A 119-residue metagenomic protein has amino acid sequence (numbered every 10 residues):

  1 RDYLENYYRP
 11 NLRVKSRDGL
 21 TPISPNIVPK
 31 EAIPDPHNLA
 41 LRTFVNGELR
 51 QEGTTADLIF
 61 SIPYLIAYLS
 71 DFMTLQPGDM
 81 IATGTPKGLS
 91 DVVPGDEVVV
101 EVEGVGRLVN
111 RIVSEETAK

Functional and structural regions predicted by a protein language model:
R1-F72, G88-K119: Catalytic-core "active-site belt" of small-molecule-metabolizing enzymes, emphasizing His/Asp/Glu-rich regions
